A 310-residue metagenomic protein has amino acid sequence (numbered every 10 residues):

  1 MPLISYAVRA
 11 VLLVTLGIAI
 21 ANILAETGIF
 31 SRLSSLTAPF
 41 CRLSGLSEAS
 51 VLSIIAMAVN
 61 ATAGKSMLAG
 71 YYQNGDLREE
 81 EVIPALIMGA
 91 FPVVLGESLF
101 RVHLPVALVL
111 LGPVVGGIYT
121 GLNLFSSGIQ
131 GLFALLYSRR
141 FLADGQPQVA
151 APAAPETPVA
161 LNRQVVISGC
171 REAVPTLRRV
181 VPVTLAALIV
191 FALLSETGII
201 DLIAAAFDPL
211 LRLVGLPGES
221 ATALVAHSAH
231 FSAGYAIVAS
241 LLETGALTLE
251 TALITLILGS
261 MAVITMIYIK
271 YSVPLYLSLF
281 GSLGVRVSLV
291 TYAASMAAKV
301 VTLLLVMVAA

Functional and structural regions predicted by a protein language model:
M1-M67, L161-A236: Membrane-embedded alpha-helical segments and adjacent helix-loop junctions characteristic of multi-pass solute
P2, Y6, V82, L111 (+8 more regions): Membrane-helix interfacial "entry" motifs
S5, M88, F125, R171 (+3 more regions): Alpha-helical transmembrane segments of multi-pass membrane proteins
V11-L12, I54, I83, G117-L124 (+4 more regions): Hydrophobic alpha-helical transmembrane segments
V14-N22, L33-L36, L111-E156, M261-A310: Juxtamembrane and boundary regions of transmembrane helices in multi-pass small-molecule transporters and channels
E26-F30, F100-A107, L194-I203, P274 (+1 more regions): Transmembrane helix-loop junctions in multi-pass membrane proteins
S44, E48-G89, R101-G117, A204-F280: Membrane-interfacial helix-loop connectors
